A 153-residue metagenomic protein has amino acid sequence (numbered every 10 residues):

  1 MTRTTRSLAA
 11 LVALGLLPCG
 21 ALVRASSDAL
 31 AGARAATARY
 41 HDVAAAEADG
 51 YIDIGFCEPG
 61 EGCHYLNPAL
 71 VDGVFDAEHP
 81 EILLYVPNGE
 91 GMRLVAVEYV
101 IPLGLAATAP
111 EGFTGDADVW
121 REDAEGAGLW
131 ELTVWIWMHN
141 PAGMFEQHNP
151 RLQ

Functional and structural regions predicted by a protein language model:
M1-A9: Bacterial N-terminal signal peptides that target proteins for export
A10-P18: Bacterial N-terminal signal peptides
L22-Q153: Primary mode marks residue(s) on the alpha4-beta5-alpha5 output face of response regulator receiver
